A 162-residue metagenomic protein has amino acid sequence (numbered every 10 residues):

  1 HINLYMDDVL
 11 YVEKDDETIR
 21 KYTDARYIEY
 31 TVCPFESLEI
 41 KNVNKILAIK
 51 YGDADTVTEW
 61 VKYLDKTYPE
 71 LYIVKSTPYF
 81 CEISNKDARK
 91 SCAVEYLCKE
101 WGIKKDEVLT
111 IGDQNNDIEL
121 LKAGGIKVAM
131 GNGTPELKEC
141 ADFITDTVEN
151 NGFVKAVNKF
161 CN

Functional and structural regions predicted by a protein language model:
H1-I111, L120: Conserved acidic, metal-coordinating active-site core of Asp-based, Mg2+-dependent phosphoryl-transfer enzymes
K66, E82-N162: Mg2+-dependent phosphoryl-transfer enzymes with acidic/Ser/Thr/Gly-rich catalytic loops
